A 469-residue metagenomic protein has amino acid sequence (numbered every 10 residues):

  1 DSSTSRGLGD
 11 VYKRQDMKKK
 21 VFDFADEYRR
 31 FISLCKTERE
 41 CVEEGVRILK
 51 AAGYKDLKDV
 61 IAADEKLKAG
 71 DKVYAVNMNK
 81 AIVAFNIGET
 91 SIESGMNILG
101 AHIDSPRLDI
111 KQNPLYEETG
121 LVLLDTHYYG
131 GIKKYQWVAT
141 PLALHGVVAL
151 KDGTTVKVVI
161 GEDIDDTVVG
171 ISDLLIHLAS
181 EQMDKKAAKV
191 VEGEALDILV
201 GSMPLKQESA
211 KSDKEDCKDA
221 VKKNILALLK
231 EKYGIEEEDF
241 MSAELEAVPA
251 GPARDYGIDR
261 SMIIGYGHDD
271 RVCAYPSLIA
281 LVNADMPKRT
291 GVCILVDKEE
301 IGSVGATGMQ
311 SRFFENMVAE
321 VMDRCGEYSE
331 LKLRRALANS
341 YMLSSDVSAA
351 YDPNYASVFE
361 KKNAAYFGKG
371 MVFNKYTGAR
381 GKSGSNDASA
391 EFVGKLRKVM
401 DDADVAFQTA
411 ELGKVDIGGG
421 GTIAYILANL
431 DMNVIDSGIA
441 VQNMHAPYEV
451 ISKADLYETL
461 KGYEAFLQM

Functional and structural regions predicted by a protein language model:
D1-Y12: Single conserved hydrophobic/aromatic residue that forms the stacking wall/gate of nucleotide- or nucleobase-binding
D10-M469: N-terminal hydrophobic/helix-forming segments and targeting peptides
